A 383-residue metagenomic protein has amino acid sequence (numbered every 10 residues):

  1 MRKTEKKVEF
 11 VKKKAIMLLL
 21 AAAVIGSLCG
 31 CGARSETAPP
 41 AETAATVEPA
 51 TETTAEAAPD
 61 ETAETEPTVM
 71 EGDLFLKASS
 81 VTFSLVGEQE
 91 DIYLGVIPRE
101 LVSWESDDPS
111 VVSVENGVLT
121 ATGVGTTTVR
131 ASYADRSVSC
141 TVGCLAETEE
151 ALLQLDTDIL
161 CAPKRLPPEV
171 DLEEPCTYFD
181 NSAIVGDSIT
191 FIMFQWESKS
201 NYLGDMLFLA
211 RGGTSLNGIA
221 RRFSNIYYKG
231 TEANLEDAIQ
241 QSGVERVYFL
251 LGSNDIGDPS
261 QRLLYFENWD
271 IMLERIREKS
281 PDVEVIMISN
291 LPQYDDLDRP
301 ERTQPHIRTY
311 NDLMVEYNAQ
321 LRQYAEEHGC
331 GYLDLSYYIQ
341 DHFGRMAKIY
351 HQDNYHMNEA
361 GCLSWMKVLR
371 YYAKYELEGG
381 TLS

Functional and structural regions predicted by a protein language model:
M1-K12: N-terminal secretory signal peptides that target proteins for export/translocation
F10-S35: Sec-dependent N-terminal signal peptides of Gram-positive bacterial secreted proteins and lipoproteins
K14, C31-D73, T141-V185, I189-Q195 (+2 more regions): N-terminal secretory targeting modules
E36, A63-L153: Extracytoplasmic soluble-region selector
L172-E267: Conserved SGNH/GDSL esterase-like catalytic core that processes O-acyl groups on lipids and polysaccharides
R222-N225, N254-L263, L273, P305-N311 (+1 more regions): Second-shell loop/turn segments in exported
S280-E284: A short helix->loop->beta-strand "cap" motif at the edges of active sites that frequently abuts
Q293-S383: Catalytic His-Asp segment of secreted/periplasmic serine-dependent ester chemistry enzymes
